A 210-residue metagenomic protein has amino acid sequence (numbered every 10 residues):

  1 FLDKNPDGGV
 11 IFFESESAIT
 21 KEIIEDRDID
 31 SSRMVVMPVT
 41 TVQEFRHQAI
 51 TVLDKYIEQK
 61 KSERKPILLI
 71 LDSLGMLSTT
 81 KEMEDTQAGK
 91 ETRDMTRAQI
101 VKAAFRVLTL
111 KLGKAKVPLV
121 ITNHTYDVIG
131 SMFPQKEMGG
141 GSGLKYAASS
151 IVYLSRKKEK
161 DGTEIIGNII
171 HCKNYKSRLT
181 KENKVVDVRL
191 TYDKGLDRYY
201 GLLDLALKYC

Functional and structural regions predicted by a protein language model:
F1-D3: A conserved segment at the C-terminal end of the G1
N5-R93, Q99, A103: Conserved inter-motif catalytic segment of the P-loop NTP-binding fold
D94-Y209: Phosphate-binding/switch region of NTP-binding enzymes
